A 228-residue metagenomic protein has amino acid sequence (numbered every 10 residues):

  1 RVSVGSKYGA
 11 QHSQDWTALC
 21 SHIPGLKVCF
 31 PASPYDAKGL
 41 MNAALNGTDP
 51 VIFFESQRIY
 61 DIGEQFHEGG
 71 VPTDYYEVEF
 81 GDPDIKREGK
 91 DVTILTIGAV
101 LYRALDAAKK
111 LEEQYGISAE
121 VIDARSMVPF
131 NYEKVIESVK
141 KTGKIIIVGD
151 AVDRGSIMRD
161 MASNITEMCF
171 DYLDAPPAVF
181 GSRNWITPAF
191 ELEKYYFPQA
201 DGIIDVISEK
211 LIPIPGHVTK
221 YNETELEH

Functional and structural regions predicted by a protein language model:
R1-G47, S182, T187, P215-T219: Conserved thiamine diphosphate
G5, Q57-H228: Thiamine diphosphate
A44, T48-P50, M161-I165: Glycine- and acidic-residue-enriched helix-capping/beta->alpha junction motif
